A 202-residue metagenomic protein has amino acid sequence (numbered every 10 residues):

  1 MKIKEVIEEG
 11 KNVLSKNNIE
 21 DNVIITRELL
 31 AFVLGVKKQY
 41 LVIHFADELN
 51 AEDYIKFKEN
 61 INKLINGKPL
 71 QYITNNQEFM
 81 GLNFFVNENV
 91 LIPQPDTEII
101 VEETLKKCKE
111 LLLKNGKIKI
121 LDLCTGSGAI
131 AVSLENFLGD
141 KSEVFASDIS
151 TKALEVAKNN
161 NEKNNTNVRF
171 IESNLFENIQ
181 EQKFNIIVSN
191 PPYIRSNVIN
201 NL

Functional and structural regions predicted by a protein language model:
M1-F57: A short N-terminal interaction module
E5, D21-I24, E52-K56, P95 (+4 more regions): Generic recognition of short, well-ordered alpha-helical interface segments
I7, K11, K58-I61, V101 (+1 more regions): A generic alpha-helix structural signal
L14, L34, L41, L49 (+4 more regions): Generic leucine side-chain signal with a strong bias for well-ordered alpha-helical environments
N18-N22, K37-K38, P69, L112 (+2 more regions): Secondary-structure boundary/capping signal
F32-K107: Conserved AdoMet
I99-N201: Conserved SAM/SAH cofactor-binding pocket of Class I
